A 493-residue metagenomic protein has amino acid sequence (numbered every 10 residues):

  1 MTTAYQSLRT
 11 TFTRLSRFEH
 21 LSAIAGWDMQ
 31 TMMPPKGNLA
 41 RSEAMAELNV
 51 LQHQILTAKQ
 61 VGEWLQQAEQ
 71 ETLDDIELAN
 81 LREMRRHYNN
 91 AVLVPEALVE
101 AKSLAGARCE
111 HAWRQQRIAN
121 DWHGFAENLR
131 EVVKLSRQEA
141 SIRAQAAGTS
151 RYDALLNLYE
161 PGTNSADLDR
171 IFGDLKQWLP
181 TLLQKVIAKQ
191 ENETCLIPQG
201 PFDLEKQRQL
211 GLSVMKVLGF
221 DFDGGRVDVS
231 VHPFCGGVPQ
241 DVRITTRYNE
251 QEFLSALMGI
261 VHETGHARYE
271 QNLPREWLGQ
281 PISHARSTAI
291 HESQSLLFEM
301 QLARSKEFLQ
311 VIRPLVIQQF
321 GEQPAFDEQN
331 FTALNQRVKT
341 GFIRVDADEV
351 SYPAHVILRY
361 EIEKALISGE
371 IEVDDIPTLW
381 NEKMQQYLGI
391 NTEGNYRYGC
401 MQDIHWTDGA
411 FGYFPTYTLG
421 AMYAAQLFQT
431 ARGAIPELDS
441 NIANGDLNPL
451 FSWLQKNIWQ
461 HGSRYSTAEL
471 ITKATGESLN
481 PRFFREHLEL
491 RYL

Functional and structural regions predicted by a protein language model:
M1-P161, E489-L493: A well-structured
A4, A23-G26, K36, A40 (+3 more regions): C-terminal, non-catalytic "cap/extension" segments appended to globular domains
L8, A144, H262, S295 (+3 more regions): Divalent metal-coordination and catalytic microenvironments
L8, S255-R275, E292-L296: Active-site recognition of the HExxH zinc-binding catalytic motif
A40, A101, N128-E131, I171 (+12 more regions): Secondary-structure capping and boundary motifs in well-ordered enzyme cores
K102-F253, Y492: Contiguous, non-catalytic segments that form substrate-binding/exosite surfaces or channel walls
F172, K176-L179, L204-R208, V214-D228 (+1 more regions): All-alpha helical catalytic cores of prenyl diphosphate-utilizing isoprenoid enzymes
H284-A325: Post-HExxH zinc-binding segment in Zn-dependent metallohydrolases
